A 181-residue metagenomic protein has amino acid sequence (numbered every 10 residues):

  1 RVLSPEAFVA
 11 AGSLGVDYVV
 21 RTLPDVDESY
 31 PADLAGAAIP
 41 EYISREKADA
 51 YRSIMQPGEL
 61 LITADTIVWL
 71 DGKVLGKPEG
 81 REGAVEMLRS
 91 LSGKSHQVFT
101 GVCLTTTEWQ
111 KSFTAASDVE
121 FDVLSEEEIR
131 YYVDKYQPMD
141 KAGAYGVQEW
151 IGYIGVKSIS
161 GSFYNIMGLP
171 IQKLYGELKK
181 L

Functional and structural regions predicted by a protein language model:
R1-V16: N-terminal beta1-alpha1 ligand-phosphate binding loop
V2, D27-E28, A37: Catalytic cores of phosphodiester-bond-cleaving enzymes
P5, P24, T66: Short, ordered loop/turn segments at secondary-structure junctions
F8, V26-D27, I129, L174: A generic structural signal for short hydrophobic patches within well-formed alpha-helices
L14-P31, Q110-S112, A116: Short glycine-rich, Thr/Ser-proximal phosphate-binding strand/loop in the N-terminal lobe of ATP-dependent enzymes
A32-L181: Anionic-ligand binding patches
